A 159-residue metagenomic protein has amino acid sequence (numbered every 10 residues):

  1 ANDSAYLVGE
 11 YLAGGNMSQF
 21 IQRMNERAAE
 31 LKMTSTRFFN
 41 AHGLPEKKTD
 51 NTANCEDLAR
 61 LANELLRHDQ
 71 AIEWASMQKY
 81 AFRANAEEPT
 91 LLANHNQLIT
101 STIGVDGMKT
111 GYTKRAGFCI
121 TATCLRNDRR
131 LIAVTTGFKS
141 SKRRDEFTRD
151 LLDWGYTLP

Functional and structural regions predicted by a protein language model:
A1-N2, N127: Short flexible coil/turn linkers enriched for glycine and charged/polar residues that connect secondary-structure
N2-Y11, F39: Substrate-binding clefts and substrate-entry loops adjacent to catalytic sites of polymer-processing enzymes acting on
A13-P159: Penicillin-recognizing serine hydrolase domain
